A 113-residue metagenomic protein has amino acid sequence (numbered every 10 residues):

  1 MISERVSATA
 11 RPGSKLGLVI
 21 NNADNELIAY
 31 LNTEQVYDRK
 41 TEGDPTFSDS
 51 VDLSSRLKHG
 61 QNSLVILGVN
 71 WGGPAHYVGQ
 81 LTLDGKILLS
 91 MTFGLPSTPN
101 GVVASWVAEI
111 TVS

Functional and structural regions predicted by a protein language model:
M1-S113: Beta-strand-rich recognition domains
